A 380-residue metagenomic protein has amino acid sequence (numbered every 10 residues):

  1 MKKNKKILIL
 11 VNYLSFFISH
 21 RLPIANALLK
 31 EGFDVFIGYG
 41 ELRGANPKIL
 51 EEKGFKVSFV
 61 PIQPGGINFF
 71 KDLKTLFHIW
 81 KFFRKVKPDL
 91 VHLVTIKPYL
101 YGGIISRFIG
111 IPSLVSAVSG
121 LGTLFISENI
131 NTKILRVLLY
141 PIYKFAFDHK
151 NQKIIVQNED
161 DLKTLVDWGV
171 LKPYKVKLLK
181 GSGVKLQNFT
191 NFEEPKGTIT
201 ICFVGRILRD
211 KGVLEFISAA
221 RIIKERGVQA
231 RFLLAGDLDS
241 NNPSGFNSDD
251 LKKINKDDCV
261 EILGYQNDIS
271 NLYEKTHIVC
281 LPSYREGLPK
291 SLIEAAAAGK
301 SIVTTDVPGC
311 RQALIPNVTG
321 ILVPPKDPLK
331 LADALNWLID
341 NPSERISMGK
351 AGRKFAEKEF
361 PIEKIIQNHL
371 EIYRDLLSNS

Functional and structural regions predicted by a protein language model:
I18-P23, I199, F203-I222, L329-K330: A conserved mid-protein helix/loop that constitutes part of the nucleotide-sugar donor-binding site
N26-L28, F77-W80, I134-K153: Membrane-proximal helix-turn-helix segments that form the acceptor-binding/catalytic region of lipid-linked
N46-K53, R226, R231-C259, L263 (+1 more regions): Short, structured helix-loop element that forms part of the nucleotide-activated donor/catalytic region
S58, Y140-N191, T200-F203: Donor nucleotide-sugar binding/catalytic pocket of nucleotide-sugar-dependent glycosyltransferases
Y265, Y284: Aromatic "clamp/platform" in nucleotide-sugar-dependent glycosyltransferases that forms part of the donor/acceptor
S301-T304, L314: Short hydrophobic beta-strand element within catalytic cores of glycosyltransferases and related nucleotide-activated
P316-N317, I321-P328, W337-P342: Conserved acidic donor-binding segment of nucleotide-sugar-dependent glycosyltransferases
K330, W337, E344-E359, I365-E371: A short, well-ordered alpha-helix in the C-terminal region of glycosyltransferases
